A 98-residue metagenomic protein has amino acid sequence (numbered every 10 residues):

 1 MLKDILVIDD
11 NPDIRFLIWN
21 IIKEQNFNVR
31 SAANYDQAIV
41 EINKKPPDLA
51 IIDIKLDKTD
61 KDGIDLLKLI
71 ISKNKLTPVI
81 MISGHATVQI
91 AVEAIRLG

Functional and structural regions predicted by a protein language model:
L2, P46-D48, S72-P78: His-Asp phosphorelay/catalytic-motif detector in bacterial-type signaling
I8-D9, A32, A50: Conserved sequence signature across two-component system core domains
P12-R30: Two-component/phosphorelay signaling modules centered on CheY-like receiver
N26-Y35, E41: Short hydrophobic/Thr-rich beta-strand motif most characteristic of the beta2 strand and flanking loop of CheY-like
V40, D62-L76, E93-R96: Short amphipathic alpha-helix used as the core "switch/output" element in two-component signaling
K45-L56: Active-site beta3 strand of CheY-like receiver
H85-Q89: Negatively charged, flexible loop motifs adjacent to catalytic sites in prokaryotic signal transduction proteins
